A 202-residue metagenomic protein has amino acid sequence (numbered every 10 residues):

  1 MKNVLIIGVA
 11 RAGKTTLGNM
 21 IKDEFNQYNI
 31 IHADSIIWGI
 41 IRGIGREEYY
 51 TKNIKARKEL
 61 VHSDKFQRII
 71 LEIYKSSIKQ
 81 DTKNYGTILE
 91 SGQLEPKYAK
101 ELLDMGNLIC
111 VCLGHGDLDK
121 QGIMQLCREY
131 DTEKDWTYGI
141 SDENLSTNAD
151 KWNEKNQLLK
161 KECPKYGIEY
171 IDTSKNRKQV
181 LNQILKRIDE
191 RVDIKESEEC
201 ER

Functional and structural regions predicted by a protein language model:
I6: Hydrophobic anchor at the beta1->P-loop junction of P-loop NTPases
V9: P-loop (Walker A) phosphate-binding loop of NTP-binding proteins
A12: ATP-binding Walker
T15: Walker A/P-loop
N19-I69: Conserved substrate/cofactor phosphate-moiety recognition/catalytic segment in nucleotide-dependent phosphotransferases
V61-G114: Glycine-rich phosphate-binding loop used to anchor ATP phosphates in small-molecule kinases, encompassing both
I109-K155: A glycine- and Lys/Arg-enriched "phosphate-lid" helix/loop adjacent to the NTP-binding pocket of small-molecule kinases
Q157-R202: NTP-dependent small-molecule kinase module
